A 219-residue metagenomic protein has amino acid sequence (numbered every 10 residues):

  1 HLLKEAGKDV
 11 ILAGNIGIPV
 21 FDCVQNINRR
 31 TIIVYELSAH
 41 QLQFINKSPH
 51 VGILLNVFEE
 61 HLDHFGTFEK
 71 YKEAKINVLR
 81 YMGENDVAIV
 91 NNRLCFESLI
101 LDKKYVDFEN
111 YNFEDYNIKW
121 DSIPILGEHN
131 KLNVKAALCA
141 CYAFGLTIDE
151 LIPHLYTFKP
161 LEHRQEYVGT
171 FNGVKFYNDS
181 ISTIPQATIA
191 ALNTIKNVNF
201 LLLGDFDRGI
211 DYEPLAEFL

Functional and structural regions predicted by a protein language model:
H1-G14: Walker A (P-loop) phosphate-binding motif
V10, T31, V51, D86 (+2 more regions): The start of beta-strands in P-loop NTPase/AAA+ ATPase cores
V10-L12, R29-I32, D63-E69, Y177-I181 (+1 more regions): Short, flexible loop segments at the rims of nucleotide/cofactor-binding pockets, characterized by
G14-I18, I33-S38, E69-E73, I118 (+2 more regions): Short gly/ser/thr-rich secondary-structure transition/capping motifs
N15, L55, Y71, I89 (+4 more regions): Residue-level signal for inorganic ion chemistry
F21-N26: Conserved phosphate-binding catalytic cores of ATP/NTP-utilizing and phosphoryl-transfer enzymes
I27-L101, D107-I125: Flexible active-site lid/hinge loop adjacent to a nucleotide/diphosphate and Mg2+-phosphate binding pocket
I123-L219: Nucleotide phosphate-binding/pyrophosphate-handling subdomain across enzymes that bind or process nucleotide phosphates
